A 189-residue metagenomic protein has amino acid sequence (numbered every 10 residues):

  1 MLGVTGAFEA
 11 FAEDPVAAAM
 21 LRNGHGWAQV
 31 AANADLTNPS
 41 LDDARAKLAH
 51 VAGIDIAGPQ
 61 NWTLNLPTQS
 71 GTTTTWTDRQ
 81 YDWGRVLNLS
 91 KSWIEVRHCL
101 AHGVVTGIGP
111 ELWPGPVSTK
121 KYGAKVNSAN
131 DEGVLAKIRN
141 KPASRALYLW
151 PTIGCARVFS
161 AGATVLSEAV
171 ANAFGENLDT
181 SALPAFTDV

Functional and structural regions predicted by a protein language model:
M1-V96, G109: Helix-loop junctions and short alpha-helical segments
N88, V96, G103-V189: Polyanionic, low-complexity intrinsically disordered segments
